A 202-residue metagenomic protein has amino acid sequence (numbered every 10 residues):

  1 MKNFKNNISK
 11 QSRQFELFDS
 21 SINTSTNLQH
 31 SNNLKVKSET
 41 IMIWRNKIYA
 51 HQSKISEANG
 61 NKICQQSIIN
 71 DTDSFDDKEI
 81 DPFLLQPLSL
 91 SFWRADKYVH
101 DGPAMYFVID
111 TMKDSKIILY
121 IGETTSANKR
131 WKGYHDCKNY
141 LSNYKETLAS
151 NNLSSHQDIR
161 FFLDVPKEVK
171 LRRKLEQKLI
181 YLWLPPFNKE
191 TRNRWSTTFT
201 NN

Functional and structural regions predicted by a protein language model:
M1-L119, E123-N202: Boundary/linker segments flanking structured domains
